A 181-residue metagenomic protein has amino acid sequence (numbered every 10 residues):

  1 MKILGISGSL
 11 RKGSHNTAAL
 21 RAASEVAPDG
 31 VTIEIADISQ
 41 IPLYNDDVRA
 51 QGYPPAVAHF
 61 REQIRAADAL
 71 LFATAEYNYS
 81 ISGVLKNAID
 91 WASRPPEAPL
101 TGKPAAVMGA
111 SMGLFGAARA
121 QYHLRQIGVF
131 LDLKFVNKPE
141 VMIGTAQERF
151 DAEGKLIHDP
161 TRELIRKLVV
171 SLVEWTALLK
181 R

Functional and structural regions predicted by a protein language model:
M1-G30: N-terminal beta1-alpha1 ligand-phosphate binding loop
I3, N16, L20, V57 (+5 more regions): A general structural signal for well-ordered alpha-helical segments in protein cores
L4, N45, K134-R181: Glycine-rich phosphate/pyrophosphate-binding loop and the adjoining helix
I6-S7, A36, M108: Short hydrophobic segments within beta-strands
P28-E34, L133-K134: A generic structural motif
I38-P54: N-terminal beta-loop-helix "entrance" segment that forms/cooperates in small-molecule cofactor or anionic ligand
G52-D132: Helix-loop-strand module that forms the ligand-binding subsite of alpha/beta enzymes
